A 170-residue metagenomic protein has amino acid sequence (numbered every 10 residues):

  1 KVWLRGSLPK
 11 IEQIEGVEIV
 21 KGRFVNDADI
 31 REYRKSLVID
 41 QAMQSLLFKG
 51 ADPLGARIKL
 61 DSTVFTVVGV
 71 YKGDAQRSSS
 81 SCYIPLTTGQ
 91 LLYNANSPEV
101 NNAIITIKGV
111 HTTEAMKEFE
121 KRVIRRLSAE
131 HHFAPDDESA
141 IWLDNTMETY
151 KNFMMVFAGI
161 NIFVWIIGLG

Functional and structural regions predicted by a protein language model:
R5, K10-V25, K35-A134: Mid-to-C-terminal secondary-structure elements that act as membrane-proximal/extracytoplasmic interface segments
L8, G109, N145-M147, G168: Generic secondary-structure microfeatures
I30-R31: Short, glycine-/polar-rich solvent-exposed loops and beta-turns at beta-strand/coil boundaries
I58, F163-L169: Hydrophobic residues within alpha-helical transmembrane segments of multi-pass solute transporters/permease subunits
M116-E120, A134-W165: Peri-transmembrane interface segments
